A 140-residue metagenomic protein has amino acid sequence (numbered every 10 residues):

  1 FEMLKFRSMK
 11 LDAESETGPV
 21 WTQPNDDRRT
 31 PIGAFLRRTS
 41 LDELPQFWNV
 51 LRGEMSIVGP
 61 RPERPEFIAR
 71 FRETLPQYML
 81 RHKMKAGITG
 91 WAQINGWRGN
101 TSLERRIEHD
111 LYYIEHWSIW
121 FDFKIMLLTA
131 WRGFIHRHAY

Functional and structural regions predicted by a protein language model:
F1-Y140: Conserved small/aromatic sequence motifs within transmembrane helices
